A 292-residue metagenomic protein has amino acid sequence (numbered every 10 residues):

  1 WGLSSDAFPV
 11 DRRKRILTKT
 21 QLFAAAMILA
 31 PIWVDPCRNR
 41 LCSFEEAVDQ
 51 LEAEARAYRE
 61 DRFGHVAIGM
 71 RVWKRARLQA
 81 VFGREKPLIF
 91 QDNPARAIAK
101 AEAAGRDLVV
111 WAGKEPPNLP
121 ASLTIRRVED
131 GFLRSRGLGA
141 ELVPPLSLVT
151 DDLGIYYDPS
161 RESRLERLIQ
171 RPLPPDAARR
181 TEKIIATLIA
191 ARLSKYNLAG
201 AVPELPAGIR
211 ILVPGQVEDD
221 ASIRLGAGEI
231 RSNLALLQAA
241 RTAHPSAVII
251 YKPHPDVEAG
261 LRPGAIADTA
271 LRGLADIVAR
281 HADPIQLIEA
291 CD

Functional and structural regions predicted by a protein language model:
W1-D292: Catalytic-core helical/loop segments in enzymes performing group transfer/polymerization on anionic/lipid-linked
